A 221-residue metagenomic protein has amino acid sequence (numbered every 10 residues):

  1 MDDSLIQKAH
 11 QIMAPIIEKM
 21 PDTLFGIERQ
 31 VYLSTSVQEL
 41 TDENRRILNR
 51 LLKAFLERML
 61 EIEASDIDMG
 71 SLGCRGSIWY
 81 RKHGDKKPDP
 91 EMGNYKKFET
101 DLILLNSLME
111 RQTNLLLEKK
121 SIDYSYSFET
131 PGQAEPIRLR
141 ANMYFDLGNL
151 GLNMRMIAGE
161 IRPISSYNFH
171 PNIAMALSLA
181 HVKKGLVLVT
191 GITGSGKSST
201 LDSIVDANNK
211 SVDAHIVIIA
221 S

Functional and structural regions predicted by a protein language model:
D2-P21: Low-complexity, intrinsically disordered P/S/T-rich segments
P15-I192, T200: N-terminal "pre-motor" subdomain/linker immediately upstream of P-loop NTPase catalytic cores
K197: Conserved lysine of the Walker
S203-K210: Walker A/P-loop NTP-binding motif
K210-S221: Short beta-strand-centered segment that lines the nucleotide-binding/catalytic pocket of NTP-utilizing
